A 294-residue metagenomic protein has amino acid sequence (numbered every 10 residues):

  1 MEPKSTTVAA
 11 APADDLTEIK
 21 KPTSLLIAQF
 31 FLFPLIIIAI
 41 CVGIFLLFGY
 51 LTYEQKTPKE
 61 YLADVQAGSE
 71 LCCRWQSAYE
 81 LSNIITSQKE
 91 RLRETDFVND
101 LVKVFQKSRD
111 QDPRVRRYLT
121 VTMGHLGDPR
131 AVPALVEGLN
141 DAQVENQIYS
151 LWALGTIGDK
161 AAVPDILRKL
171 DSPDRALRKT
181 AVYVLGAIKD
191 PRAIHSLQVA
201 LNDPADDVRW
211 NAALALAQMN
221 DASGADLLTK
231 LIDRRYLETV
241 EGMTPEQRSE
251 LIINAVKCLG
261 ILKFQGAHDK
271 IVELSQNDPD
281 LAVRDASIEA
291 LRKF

Functional and structural regions predicted by a protein language model:
M1-K20: N-terminal intrinsically disordered, acidic low-complexity segments at the extreme N-terminus
K20-F31: Short, low-complexity patches enriched in S/T/P/G
Q29-Y50: Hydrophobic membrane-insertion alpha-helices, especially the h-region of bacterial N-terminal signal peptides
I44-Y53, C72-E90, R114-D128, E137 (+7 more regions): Structural detector for internal amphipathic alpha-helices that build alpha-solenoid repeat scaffolds
L51-Q66, S87-S108, D128-N140, D159-D171 (+3 more regions): Amphipathic alpha-helical scaffolding segments comprising HEAT/armadillo-like alpha-solenoid repeats
S69-E70, R109-D112, A142-Q143, P173-D174 (+4 more regions): Short inter-helical turns and helix N-cap capping residues of alpha-solenoid HEAT/ARM repeat scaffolds
K103-R109, P113-L119: Extracytosolic and intramembrane catalytic regions of membrane-associated proteins in envelope/secretory systems
E273-E289: C-terminal/domain-terminus segments
